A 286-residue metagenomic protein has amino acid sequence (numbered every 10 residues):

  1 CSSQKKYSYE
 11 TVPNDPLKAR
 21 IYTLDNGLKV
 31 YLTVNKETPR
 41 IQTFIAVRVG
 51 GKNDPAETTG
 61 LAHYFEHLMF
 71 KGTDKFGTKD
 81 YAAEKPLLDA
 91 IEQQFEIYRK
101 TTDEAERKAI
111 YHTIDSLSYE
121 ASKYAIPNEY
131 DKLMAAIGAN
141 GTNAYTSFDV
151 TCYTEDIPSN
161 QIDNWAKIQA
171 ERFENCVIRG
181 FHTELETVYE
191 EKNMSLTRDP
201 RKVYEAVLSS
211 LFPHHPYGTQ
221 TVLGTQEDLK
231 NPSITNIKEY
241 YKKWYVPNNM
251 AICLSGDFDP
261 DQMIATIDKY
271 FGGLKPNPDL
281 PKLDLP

Functional and structural regions predicted by a protein language model:
C1-A125, C152-S159, D163-C176, L211 (+2 more regions): His/Glu-rich zincin catalytic helix
T23, V34, I137-S147: Catalytic zinc-binding patch centered on the HExxH motif and its immediate surroundings that defines zinc-dependent
S122-G138: Alpha-helix-centered segments that form part of catalytic cores
M134-N140, N231-Y240: Short amphipathic beta-strand starts and helix->beta connectors
Y189-A206, L211, P286: Short acidic/His-enriched helical or mixed secondary-structure segments at domain edges of catalytic enzymes and some
H215-G224: Short acidic/histidine-rich active-site segments
